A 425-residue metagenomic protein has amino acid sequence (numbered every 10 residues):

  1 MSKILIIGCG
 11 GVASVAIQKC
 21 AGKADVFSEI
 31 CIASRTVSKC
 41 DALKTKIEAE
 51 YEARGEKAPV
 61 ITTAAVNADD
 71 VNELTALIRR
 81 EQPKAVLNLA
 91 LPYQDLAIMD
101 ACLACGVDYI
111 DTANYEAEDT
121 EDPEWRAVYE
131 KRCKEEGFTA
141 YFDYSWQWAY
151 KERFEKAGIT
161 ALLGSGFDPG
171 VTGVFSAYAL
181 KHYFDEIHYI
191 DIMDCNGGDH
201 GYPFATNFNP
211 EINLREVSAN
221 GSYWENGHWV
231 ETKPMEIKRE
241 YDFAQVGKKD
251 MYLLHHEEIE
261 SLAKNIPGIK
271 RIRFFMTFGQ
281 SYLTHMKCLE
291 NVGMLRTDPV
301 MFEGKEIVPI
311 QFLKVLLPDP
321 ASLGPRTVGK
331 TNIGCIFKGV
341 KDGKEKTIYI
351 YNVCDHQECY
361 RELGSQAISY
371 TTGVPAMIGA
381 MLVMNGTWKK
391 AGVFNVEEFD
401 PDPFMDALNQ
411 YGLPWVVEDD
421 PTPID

Functional and structural regions predicted by a protein language model:
I4-G11: Conserved N-terminal Rossmann-fold NAD(P)-binding element of oxidoreductases
A13-I17: N-terminal Rossmann-fold NAD(P) dinucleotide-binding loop
R35-K39: Helix N-cap at the beta1-alpha1 junction of Rossmann-like dinucleotide-binding domains, i.e., the first residues
Y51-D70: Rossmann-fold cofactor-recognition segment
V66-P83, Q94: Conserved Rossmann-fold cofactor-binding substructure of NAD(P)-dependent oxidoreductases
I78, K84-N88, Y109-D111: N-terminal Rossmann-like NAD(P) cofactor-binding module of classical short-chain dehydrogenase/reductase
A113-I159: Rossmann-fold NAD(P)-binding glycine/threonine-rich loop
K181-D425: C-terminal catalytic/substrate-binding lobe primarily of soluble NAD(P)-dependent oxidoreductases
